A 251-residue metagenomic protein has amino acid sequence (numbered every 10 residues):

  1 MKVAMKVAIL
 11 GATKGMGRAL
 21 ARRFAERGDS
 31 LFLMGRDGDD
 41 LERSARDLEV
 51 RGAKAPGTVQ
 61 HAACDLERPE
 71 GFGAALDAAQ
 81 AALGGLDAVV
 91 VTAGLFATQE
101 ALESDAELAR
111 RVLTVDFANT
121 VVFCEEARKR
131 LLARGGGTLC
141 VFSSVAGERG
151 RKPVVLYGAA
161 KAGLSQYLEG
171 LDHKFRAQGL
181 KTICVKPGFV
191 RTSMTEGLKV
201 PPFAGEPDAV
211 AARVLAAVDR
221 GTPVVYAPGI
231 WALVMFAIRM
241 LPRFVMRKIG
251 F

Functional and structural regions predicted by a protein language model:
T13-K14: Conserved glycine-rich cofactor-binding loop
R27-S44: Conserved glycine-rich Rossmann-like NAD(P)H-binding loop of the short-chain dehydrogenase/reductase
E100-L113: Substrate-binding pocket helix/loop in short-chain dehydrogenase/reductase
L102, R149-V155: Active-site loop immediately N-terminal to the catalytic Tyr-X3-Lys motif of short-chain dehydrogenase/reductase
C124, A160: Active-site helix of classical SDR
S144: Residue(s) in the substrate-gating loop at a strand-loop-helix junction that position the organic substrate next
C184, K199-F236: C-terminal helical subdomain
